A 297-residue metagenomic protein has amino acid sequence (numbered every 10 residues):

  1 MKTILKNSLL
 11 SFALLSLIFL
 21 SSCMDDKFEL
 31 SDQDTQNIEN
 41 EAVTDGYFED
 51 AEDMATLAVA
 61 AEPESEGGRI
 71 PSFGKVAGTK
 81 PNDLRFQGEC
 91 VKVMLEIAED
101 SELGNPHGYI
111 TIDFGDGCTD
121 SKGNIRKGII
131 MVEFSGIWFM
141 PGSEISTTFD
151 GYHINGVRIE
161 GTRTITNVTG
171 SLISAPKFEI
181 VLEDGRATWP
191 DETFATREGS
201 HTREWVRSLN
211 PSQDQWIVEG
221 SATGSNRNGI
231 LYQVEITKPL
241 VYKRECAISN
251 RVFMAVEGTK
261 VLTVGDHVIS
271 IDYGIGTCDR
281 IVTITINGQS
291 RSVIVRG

Functional and structural regions predicted by a protein language model:
K2-L10: Bacterial N-terminal signal peptides that target proteins for export
L14-L15: Long, intrinsically disordered low-complexity regulatory regions of metazoan
F19-S22: C-terminal motif of bacterial Sec signal peptides marking the signal peptidase cleavage site
M24-G297: Low-complexity, intrinsically disordered segments exposed to solvent
